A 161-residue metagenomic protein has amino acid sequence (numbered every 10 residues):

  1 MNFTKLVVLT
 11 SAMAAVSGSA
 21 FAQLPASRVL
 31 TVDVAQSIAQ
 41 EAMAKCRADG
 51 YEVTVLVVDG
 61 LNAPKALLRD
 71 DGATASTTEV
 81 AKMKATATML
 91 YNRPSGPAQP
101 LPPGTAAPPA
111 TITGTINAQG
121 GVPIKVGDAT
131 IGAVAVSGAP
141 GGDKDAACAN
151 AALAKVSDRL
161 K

Functional and structural regions predicted by a protein language model:
M1-V8: Bacterial N-terminal signal peptides that target proteins for export
A15-S19: N-terminal signal peptide c-region/cleavage motif recognized by signal peptidases
F21-K161: Flexible, solvent-exposed loop/hinge segments and secondary-structure transition points
